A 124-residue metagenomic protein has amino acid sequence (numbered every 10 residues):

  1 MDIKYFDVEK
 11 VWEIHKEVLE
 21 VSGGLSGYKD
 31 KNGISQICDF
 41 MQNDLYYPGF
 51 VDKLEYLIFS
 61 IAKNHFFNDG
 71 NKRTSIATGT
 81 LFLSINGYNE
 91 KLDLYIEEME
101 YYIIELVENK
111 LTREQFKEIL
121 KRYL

Functional and structural regions predicted by a protein language model:
M1-L124: FIC/Doc superfamily catalytic core
